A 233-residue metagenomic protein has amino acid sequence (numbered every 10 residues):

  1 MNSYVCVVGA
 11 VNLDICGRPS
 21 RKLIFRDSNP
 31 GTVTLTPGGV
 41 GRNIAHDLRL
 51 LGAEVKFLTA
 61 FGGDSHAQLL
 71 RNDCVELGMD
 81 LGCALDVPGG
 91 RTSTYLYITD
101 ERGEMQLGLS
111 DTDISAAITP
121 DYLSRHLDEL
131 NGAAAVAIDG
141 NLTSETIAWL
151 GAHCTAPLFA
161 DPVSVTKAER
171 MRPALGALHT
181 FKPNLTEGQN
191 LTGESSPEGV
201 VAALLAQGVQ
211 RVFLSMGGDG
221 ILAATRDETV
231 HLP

Functional and structural regions predicted by a protein language model:
M1-A60, S65-E76, P233: Glycine-rich phosphate/adenosyl-contacting loop at the front of the ribokinase-like
M1-C6, N29, A168, P197-P233: Conserved phosphate-binding/catalytic region of the ribokinase-like
C6, K56, A137, L158-D161 (+1 more regions): Structural detector of well-ordered beta-strand residues that form the stable sheet scaffold of enzyme domains
N12, T32-L35, D111-I114, P162-T166 (+1 more regions): Short, acidic/turn-prone active-site loops that include or flank metal/cofactor- and phosphate-binding residues
D73-G89: A glycine-rich helix N-cap at a beta->alpha junction
D86-V87, Y97-A135, G140: Conserved phosphate-binding/catalytic loop of the ribokinase/pfkB sugar-kinase fold
T94-I98, L107, G220-A224: Short beta-strand scaffold segments in enzyme catalytic cores
A135-G199, G218-I221: Conserved beta-alpha-beta core of the PfkB/ribokinase-like small-molecule kinase fold
